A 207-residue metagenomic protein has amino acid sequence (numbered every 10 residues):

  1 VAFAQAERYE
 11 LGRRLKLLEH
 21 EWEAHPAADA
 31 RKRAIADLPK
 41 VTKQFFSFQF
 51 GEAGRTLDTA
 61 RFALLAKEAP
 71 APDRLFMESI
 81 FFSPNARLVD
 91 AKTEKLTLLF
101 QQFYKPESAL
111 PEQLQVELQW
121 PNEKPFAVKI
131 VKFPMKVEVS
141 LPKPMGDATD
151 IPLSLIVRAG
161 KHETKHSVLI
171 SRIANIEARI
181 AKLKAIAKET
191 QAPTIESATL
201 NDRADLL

Functional and structural regions predicted by a protein language model:
F3-K40, S79-N85, I173-L207: Amphipathic, heptad-repeat alpha-helical segments
L18-E21, F48, T59-A63, K67-E68 (+2 more regions): Alpha-helical solenoid scaffolds that mediate protein-protein interactions, centered on TPR/SEL1-like repeats but also
A24-L64, Q101-P106, P111-E123, V157 (+1 more regions): Amphipathic, non-membrane alpha-helical rod segments
L65-I80: Proline/serine/threonine-rich low-complexity linkers at boundaries of modular beta-sandwich domains
N85-A109, K136: Contiguous beta-strand segments within globular domains
V128-K129, H162-I173: Edge beta-strands of extracellular beta-sandwich domains
I130-D147, I170: Short, hydrophobic beta-strand segments
D147-H162: Short, aromatic- and glycine-rich surface loops/edge beta-strands on solvent-exposed regions
